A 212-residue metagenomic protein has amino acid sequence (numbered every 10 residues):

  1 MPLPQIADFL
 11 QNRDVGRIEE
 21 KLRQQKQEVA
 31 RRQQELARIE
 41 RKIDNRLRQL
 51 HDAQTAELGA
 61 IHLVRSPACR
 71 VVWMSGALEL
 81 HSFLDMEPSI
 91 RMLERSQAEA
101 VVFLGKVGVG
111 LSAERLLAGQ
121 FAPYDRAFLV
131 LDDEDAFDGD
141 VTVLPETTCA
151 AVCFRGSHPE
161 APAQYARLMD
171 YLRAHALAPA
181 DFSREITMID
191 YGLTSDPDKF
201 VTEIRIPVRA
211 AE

Functional and structural regions predicted by a protein language model:
M1-D8: Short, positively charged
D8-E212: A solvent-exposed interaction/effector surface
